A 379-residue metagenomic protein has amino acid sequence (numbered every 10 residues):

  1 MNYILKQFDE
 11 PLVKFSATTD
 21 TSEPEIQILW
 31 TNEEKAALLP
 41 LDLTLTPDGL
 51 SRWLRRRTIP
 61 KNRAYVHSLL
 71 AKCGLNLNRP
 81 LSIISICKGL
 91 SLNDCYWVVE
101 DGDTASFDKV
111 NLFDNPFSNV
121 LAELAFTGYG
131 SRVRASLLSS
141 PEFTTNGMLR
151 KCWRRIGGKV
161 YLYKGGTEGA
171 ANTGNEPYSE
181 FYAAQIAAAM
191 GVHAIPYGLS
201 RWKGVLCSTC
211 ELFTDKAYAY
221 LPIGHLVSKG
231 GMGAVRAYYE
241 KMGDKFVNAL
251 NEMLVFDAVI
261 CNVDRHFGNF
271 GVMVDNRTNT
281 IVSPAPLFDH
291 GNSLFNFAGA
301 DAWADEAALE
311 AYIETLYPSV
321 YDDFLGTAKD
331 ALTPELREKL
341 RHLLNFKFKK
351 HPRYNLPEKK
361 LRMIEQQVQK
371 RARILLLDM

Functional and structural regions predicted by a protein language model:
M1-V255, V259-C261, M273-M379: Phosphate/dinucleotide-binding and metal-coordinating scaffold of catalytic cores in nucleotide-dependent enzymes
H266, G271-M273: Conserved protein-kinase catalytic-loop segment immediately C-terminal to the catalytic Asp of the HRD motif
